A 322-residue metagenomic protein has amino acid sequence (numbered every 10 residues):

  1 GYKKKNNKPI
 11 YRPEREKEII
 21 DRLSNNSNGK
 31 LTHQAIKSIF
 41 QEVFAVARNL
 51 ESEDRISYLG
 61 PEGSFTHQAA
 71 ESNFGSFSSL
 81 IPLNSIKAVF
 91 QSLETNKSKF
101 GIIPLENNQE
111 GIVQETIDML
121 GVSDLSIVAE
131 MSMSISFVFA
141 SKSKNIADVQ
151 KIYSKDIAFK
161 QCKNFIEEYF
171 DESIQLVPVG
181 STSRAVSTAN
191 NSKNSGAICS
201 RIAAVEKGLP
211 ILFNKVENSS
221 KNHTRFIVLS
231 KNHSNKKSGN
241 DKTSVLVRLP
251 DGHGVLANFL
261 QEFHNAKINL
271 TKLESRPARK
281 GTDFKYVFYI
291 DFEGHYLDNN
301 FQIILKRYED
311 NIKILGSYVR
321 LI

Functional and structural regions predicted by a protein language model:
G1-I322: Domain-level signature for soluble enzymes in the chorismate/prephenate branch of the shikimate pathway
